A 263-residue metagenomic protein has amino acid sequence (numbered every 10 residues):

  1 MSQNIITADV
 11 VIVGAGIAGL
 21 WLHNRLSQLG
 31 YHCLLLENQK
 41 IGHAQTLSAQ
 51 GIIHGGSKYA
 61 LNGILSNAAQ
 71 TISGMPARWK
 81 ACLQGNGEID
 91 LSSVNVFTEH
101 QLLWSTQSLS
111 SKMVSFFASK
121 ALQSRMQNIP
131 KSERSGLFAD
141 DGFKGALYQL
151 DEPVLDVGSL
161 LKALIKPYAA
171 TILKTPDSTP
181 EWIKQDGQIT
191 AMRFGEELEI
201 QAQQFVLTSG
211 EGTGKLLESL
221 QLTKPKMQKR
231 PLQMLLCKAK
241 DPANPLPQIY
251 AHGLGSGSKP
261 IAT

Functional and structural regions predicted by a protein language model:
N4-A18: Beta1/beta-strand and adjacent pyrophosphate-binding region of the FAD-binding site in flavoprotein oxidoreductases
I6-A8, G195-Q204: Core beta-strand elements of the Rossmann-like FAD/NAD(P) dinucleotide-binding domain in flavoenzyme oxidoreductases
V13, I200-G212: Short hydrophobic core segments
W21-R25, V94, L207, E211-T263: Active-site substrate-recognition segment that forms the wall of the catalytic cavity or substrate channel
S27-S48: Glycine-rich FAD pyrophosphate-binding loop
G51-L137: Dinucleotide-binding Rossmann-like beta1-alpha1 core, especially the glycine-rich loop that anchors the ADP
V94, P130-K174: Helix-loop-beta segment of a Rossmann-like dinucleotide-binding subdomain
L173-A191: A conserved short coil-to-beta-strand element within the FAD-binding core of flavoproteins
